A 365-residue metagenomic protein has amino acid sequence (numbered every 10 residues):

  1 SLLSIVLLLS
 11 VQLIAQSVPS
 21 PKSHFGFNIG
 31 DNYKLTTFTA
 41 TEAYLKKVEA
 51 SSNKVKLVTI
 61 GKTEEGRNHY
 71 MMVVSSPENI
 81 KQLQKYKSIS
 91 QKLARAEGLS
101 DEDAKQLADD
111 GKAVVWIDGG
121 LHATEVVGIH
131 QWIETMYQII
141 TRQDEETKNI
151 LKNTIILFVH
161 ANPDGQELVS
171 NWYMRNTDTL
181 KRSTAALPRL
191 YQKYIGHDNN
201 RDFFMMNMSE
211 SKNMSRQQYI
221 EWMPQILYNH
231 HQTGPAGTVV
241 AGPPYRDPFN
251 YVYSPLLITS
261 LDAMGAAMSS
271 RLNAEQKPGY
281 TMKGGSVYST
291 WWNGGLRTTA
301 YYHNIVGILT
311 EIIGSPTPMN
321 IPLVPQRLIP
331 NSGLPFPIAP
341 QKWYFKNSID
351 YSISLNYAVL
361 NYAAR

Functional and structural regions predicted by a protein language model:
S1-S20: Bacterial Sec-dependent N-terminal signal peptides
Q16-R365: Structured catalytic-domain cores with a bias toward divalent-metal coordination
